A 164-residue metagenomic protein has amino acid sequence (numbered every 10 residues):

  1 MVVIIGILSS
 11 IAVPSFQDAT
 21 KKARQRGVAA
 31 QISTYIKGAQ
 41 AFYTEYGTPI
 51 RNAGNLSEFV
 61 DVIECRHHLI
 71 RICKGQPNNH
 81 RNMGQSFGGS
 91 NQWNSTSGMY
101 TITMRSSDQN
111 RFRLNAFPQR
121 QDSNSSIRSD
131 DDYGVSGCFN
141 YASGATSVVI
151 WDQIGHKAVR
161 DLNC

Functional and structural regions predicted by a protein language model:
M1-T20, K37: N-terminal single-pass transmembrane signal-anchor helix
M1-V3, G27-A29, R71-G75, N79: Short, charged low-complexity linear motifs
D18, K22, E45-T48: General structural signal for alpha-helix termini and helix-helix connectors
K21-I32: Membrane-proximal amphipathic alpha-helices that sit immediately adjacent to an N-terminal transmembrane/signal-anchor
Q31-G47: N-terminal alpha-helical signal peptides/signal-anchor transmembrane segments
T44-C164: Periplasmic/extracellular, small/polar-rich flexible segments of pilin-like filament-forming proteins
